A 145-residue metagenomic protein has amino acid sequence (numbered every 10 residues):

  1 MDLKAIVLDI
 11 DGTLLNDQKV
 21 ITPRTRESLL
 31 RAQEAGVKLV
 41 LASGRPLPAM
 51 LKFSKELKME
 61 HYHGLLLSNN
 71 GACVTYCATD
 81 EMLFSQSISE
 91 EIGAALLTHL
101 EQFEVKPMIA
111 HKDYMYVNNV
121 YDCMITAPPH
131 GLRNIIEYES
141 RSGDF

Functional and structural regions predicted by a protein language model:
M1-K4, K38-K52, K112-M124: Short charge-dense sequence patches
M1-L3, G36, H63, E104: A general structural motif
D2-K19, L96: Asp-based phosphoryl-transfer active-site loop
A5, H61-L65, A127-N134: Short, structured secondary-structure boundary patches
D11-T79, E90: Alpha-helical substrate-recognition element adjacent to the catalytic core
A72-F145: HAD-like small-molecule phosphatases
